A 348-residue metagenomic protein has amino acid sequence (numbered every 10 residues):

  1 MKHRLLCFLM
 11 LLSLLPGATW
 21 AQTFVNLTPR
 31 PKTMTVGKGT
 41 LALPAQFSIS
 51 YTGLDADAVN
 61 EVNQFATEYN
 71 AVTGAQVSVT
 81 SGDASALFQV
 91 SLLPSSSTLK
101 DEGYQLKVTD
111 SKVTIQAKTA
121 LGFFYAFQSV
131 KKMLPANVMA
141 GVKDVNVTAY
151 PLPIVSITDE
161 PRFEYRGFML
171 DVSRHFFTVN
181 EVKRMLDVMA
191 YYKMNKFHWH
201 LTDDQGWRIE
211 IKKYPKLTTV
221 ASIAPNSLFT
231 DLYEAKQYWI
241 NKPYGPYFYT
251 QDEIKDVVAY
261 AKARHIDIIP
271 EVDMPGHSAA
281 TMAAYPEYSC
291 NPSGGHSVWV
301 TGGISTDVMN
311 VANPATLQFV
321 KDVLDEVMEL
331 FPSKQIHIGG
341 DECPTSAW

Functional and structural regions predicted by a protein language model:
M1-F24: Bacterial Sec-dependent N-terminal signal peptides
L6-L9, V59, I254: Generic alpha-helix initiation/capping and coil-helix boundary signal
L9, V62-F65, S333: Extended hydrophobic/Leu-rich segments
L12, V72-T73, Y192, R264: Residues at alpha-helix termini
Q22-F163: Contiguous, structured surface segment used for ligand recognition
S97-H337: Feature activates predominantly on carbohydrate-active enzymes
D341-S346: N-terminal leader/propeptide and maturation segments of large enzyme subunits in energy/redox metabolism and hydrolases
